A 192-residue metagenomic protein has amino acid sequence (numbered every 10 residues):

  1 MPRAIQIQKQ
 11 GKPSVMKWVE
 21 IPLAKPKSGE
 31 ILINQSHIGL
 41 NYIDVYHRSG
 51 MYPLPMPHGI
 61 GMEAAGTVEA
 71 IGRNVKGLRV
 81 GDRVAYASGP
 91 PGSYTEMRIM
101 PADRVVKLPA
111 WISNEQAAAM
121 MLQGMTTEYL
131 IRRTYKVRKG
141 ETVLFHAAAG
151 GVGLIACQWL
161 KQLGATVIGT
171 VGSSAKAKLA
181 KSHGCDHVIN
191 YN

Functional and structural regions predicted by a protein language model:
M1-R3: Extreme N-terminal starter segment of soluble prokaryotic enzymes
I5, I31-L32, L144: Conserved beta-strand elements of the Class I
G11-M16, Y42-I43: Short N-terminal binding/cap micro-motifs at the start of the first secondary-structure element
P22-G39, S49-G92: Glycine-rich beta-strand-centered segment in the early N-terminal region that forms part of a ligand/cofactor-binding
V84-A147: NAD(P)H dinucleotide-binding glycine-rich loop of Rossmann-like/cofactor-binding domains, especially the beta1-alpha1
A149, C157: N-terminal Rossmann NAD(P)H-binding glycine-rich loop of SDR-like oxidoreductase domains
V152: Hydrophobic/small residue at the entry helix of a nucleotide-binding pocket
K161-N192: Adenosine-nucleotide cofactor-binding segment
